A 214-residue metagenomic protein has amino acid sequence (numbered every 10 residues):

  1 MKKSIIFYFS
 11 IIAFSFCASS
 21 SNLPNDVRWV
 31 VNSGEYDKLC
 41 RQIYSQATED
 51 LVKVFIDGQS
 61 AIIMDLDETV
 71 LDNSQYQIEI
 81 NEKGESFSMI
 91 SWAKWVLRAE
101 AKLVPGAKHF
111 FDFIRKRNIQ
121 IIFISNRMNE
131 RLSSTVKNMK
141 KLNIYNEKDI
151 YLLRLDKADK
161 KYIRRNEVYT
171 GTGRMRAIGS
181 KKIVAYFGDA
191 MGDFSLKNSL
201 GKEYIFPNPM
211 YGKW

Functional and structural regions predicted by a protein language model:
K2-I5, F16-M64: Non-catalytic pre-domain segments flanking phosphatase-related domains
N25, V31-G34, K38, M128-W214: C-terminal cap/substrate-recognition subdomain and adjoining C-terminal extension of metal-dependent phosphatase-like
V52, I56, Y76, D112-Q120 (+3 more regions): Sec-exported extracytoplasmic/periplasmic mature domains
F55-I62, I121-N126, Y151, R176-G179: Surface-exposed patches in mature extracellular/periplasmic domains of secreted proteins
I62-V70, N129-R131: Acidic helix-start/capping segments at beta-turn-to-alpha-helix junctions
D67-Q75, D193-S195: Short acidic, Gly/Ser-rich segments with clustered Asp/Glu that frequently serve as metal-coordination loops in enzyme
L71-D72, Q77-P105: Metal-dependent phosphoesterase signature
K94-I122, N129-E130: Short, acidic loop-to-helix structural element flanking the phosphoryl-transfer center in phosphate-processing enzymes
